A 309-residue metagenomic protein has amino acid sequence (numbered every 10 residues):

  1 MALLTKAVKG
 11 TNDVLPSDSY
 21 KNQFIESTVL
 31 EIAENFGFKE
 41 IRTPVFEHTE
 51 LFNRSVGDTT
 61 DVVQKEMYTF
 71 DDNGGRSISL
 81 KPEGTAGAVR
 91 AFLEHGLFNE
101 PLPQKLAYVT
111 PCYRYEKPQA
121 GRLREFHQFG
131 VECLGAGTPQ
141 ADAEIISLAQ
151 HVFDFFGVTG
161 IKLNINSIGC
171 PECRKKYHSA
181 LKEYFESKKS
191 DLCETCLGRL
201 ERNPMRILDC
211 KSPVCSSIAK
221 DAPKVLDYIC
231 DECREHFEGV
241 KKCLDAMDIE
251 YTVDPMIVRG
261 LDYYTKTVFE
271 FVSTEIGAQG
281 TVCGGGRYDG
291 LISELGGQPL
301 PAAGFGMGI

Functional and structural regions predicted by a protein language model:
M1-I309: TRNA-recognition modules of translation machinery and tRNA-sensing kinases, especially anticodon-binding
